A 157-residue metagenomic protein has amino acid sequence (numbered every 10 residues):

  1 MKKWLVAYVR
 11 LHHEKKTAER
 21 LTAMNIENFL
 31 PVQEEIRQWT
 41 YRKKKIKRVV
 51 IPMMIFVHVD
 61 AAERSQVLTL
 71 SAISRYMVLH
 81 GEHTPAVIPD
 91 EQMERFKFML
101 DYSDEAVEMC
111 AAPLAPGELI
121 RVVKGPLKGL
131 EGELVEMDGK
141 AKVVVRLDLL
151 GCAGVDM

Functional and structural regions predicted by a protein language model:
M1-L119, L134, A141-M157: Acidic-enriched and Gly/Ser
L114-P116, V123-L130: Short coil-to-beta-strand transition motifs
G129-M137: Short beta-strand-centered aromatic/proline hotspots
